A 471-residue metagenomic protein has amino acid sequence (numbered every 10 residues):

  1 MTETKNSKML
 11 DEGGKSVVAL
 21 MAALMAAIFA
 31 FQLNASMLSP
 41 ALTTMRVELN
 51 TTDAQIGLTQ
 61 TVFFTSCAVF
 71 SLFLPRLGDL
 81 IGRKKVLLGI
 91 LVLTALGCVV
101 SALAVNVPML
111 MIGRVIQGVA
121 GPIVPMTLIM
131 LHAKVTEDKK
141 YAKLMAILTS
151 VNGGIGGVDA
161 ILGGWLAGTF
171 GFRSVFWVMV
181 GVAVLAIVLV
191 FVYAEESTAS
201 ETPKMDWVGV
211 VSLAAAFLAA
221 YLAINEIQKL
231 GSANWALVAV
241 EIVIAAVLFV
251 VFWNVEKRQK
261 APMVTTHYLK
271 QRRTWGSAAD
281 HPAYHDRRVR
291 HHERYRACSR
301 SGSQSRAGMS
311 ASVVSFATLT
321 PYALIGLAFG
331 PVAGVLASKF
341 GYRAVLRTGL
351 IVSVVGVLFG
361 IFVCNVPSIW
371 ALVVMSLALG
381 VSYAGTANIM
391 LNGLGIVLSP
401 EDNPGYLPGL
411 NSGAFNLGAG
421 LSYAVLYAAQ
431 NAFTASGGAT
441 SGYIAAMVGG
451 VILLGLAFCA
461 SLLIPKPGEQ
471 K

Functional and structural regions predicted by a protein language model:
S16-D53, T59-Q60, T65-L74, M109 (+2 more regions): Extracytoplasmic
V17-A30, L38-S39, D53, A236 (+1 more regions): 12-transmembrane solute porter fold
T44, L72-R76, L80, W165 (+1 more regions): Membrane-interface helix termini in secondary transporters
E48-N50, G82, L103-M109, F170-G171 (+2 more regions): Helix-breaking motifs and short loop linkers at transmembrane-helix boundaries and internal kinks in secondary membrane
V69-V105: Conserved MFS/SLC helix-loop-helix module at the cytosolic interface between two early adjacent transmembrane helices
L93, G97-V100, P108-Q117, W370-A378: Paired small-residue
V115-S150: Cytoplasmic helix-loop-helix junction between adjacent transmembrane helices in 12-TM secondary transporters
G168-H281, R287, H292: Hydrophobic transmembrane-helix bundles of small-molecule transporters
